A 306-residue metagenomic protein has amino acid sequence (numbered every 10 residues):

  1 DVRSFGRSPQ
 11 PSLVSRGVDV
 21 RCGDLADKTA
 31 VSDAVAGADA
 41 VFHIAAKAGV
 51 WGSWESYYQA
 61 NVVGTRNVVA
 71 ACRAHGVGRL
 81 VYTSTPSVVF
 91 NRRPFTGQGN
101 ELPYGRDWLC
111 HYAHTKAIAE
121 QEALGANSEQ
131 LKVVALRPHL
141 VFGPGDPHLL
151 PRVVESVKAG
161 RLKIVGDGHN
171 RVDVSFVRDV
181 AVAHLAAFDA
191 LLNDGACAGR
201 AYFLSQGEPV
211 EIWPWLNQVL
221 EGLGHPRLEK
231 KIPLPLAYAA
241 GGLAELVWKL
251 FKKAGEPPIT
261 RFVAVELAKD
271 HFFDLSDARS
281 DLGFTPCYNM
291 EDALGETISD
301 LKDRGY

Functional and structural regions predicted by a protein language model:
V18, C22-A60, A71: NAD(P)H-binding glycine-rich loop region in Rossmannoid oxidoreductase-like domains and their noncatalytic homologs
A26, S56-N67, H75, H114-T115 (+1 more regions): Glycine-rich NAD(P)-binding loop of the Rossmann-fold in SDR/ketoreductase-type enzymes
V63, N67-Y112: Conserved Rossmann-fold NAD(P)-dependent oxidoreductase catalytic core, especially the SDR/UDP-sugar
V89-F90, C110-H111, L131-R152: Flexible, glycine-rich beta-alpha linker
D107-R137: Active-site Tyr-X1-5-Lys
H114, I118-A119, D146-R152, D167-A190 (+1 more regions): Substrate-positioning beta->alpha
V177, A240-K249, A254-T285: Conserved C-terminal active-site "lid" loop/helix of NAD(P)H-dependent oxidoreductases that clamps the redox cofactor
A190-P257, L275, E291, G295-I298 (+1 more regions): Mid/C-terminal beta-alpha module of Rossmann-like enzyme folds, strongest in SDR-family dehydrogenases/epimerases
